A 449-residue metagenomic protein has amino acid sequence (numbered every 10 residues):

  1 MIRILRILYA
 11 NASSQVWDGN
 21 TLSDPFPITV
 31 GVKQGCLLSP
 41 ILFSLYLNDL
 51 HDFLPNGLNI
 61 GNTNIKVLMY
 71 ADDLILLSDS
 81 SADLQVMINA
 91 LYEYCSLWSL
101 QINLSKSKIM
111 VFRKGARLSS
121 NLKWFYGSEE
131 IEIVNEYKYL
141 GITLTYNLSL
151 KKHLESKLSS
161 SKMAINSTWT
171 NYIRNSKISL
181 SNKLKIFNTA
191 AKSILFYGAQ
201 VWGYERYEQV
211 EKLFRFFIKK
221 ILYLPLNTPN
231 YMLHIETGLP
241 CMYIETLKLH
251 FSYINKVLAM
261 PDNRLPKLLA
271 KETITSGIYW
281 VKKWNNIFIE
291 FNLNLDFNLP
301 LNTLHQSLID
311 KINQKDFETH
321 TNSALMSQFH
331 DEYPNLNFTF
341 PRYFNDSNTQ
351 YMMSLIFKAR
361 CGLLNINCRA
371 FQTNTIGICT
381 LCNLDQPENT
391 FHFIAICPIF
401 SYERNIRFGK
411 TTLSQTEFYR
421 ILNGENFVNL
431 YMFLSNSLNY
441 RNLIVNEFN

Functional and structural regions predicted by a protein language model:
M1-L45: Conserved pre-catalytic core of RNA-dependent polymerases
L5, G35, L47-L50, D72-L74 (+12 more regions): Mobile genetic element proteins and their domesticated derivatives, centered on retroelements and DNA transposons
N20, I102-N135: Short, conserved micro-motifs composed of acidic
L42-A71, I75-L77: Active-site palm subdomain of RNA-directed nucleic acid polymerases
M69-S96, R113-K114, Y146-L150: Catalytic palm subdomain of template-directed nucleic-acid polymerases, centered on the conserved carboxylate motif
A71-D72, K106-K108, F112-K114, K138-T273: Non-catalytic, peripheral interaction segments enriched in hydrophobic/basic residues
N171, T321-N449: Family-specific functional microsites
F214, P225-L363, N367, F371: Extended C-terminal regions of large enzymes
